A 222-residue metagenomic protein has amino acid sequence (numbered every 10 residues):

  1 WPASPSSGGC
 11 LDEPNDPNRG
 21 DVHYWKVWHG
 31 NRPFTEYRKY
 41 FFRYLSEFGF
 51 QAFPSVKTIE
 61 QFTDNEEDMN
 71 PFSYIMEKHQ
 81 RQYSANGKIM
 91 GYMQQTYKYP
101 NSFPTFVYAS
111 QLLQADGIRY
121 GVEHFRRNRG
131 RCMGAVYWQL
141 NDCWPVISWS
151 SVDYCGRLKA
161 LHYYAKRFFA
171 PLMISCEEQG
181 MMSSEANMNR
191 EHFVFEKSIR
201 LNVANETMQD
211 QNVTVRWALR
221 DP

Functional and structural regions predicted by a protein language model:
W1: Conserved anion/nucleotide-ligand pocket segment
P5, G9-Q211: Substrate-binding clefts and catalytic carboxylate motifs of secreted carbohydrate-active enzymes
V213-P222: Intrinsically disordered, low-complexity Pro/Gly/Ser/Thr-rich segments with frequent PxxP/GP/PP motifs and embedded
